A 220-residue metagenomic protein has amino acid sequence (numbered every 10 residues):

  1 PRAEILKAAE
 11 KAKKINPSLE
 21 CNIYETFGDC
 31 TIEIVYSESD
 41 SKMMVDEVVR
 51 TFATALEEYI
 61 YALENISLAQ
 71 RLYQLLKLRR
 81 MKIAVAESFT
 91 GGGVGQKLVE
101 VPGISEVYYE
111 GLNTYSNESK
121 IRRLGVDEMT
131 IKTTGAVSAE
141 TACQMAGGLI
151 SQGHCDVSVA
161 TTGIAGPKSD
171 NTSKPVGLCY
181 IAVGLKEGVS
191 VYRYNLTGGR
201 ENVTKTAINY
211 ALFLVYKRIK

Functional and structural regions predicted by a protein language model:
P1-G28, E33, M44-V45: Accessory alpha-helical/coil subdomains and C-terminal extensions that flank or cap enzyme catalytic cores
R2-A3, S39, S88: Short, surface-exposed acidic/glycine-rich loop or hinge patches that mediate macromolecular interfaces
E25-F27, E38, L185-E187: A generic beta-sheet turn/junction motif
I34-D40: Short beta-strand-to-loop capping motifs
K42-K220: Short alpha-helical segments enriched in small residues
